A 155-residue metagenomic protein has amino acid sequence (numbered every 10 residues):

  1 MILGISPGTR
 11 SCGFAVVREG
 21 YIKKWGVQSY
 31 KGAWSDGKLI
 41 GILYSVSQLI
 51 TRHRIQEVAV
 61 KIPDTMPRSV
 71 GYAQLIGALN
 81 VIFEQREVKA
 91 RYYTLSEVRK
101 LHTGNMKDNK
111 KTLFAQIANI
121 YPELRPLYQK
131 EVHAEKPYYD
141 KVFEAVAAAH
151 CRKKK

Functional and structural regions predicted by a protein language model:
M1-K155: Phosphate- and other anionic-substrate recognition elements at nucleic-acid/protein interfaces
